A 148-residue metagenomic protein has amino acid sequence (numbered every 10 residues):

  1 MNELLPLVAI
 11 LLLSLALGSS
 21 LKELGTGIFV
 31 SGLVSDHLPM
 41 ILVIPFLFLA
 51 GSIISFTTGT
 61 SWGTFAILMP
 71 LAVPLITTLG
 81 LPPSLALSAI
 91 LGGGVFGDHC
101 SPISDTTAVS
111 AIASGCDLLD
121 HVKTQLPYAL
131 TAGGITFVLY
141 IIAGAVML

Functional and structural regions predicted by a protein language model:
M1-I28, I41-I53: Core transmembrane alpha-helical segments of multi-pass membrane transporters/permeases
N2, F29-D36, A108, L119-K123: Short amphipathic alpha-helical coupling elements at transmembrane boundaries
L5-P6, G18-G25, I54-A66, V95-D105: Short helix-coil transition sites and intra-membrane helix breaks within transmembrane domains of multi-pass
L11-S19, L47-S55, V73-L75, G94 (+1 more regions): Hydrophobic core segments of alpha-helical transmembrane domains in multi-pass membrane transport and ion-translocation
F29, S35, V73-L85, I142-L148: Helix-coil boundary and interhelical linker segments in multi-pass alpha-helical membrane proteins
I41-S55, G80-I103: Alpha-helical transmembrane segments of multi-pass membrane proteins
A66-A72, I90: Central hydrophobic cores of alpha-helical transmembrane segments in multi-pass integral membrane proteins
G92-L148: Juxtamembrane and boundary regions of transmembrane helices in multi-pass small-molecule transporters and channels
